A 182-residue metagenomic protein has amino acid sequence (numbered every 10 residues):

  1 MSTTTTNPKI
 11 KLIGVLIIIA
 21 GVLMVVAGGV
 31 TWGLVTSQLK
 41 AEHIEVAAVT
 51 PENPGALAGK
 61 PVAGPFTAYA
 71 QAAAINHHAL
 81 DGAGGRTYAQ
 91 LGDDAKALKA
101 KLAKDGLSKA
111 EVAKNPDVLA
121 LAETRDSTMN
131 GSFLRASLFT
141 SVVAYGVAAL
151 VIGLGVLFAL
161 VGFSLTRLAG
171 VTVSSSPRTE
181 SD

Functional and structural regions predicted by a protein language model:
S2-G14, V142-D182: Juxtamembrane interface at the cytosolic side of transmembrane helices
K9, L16, A20, A48-E52: Hydrophobic alpha-helical transmembrane bundles of multi-pass membrane proteins
V15-G29: Hydrophobic membrane-insertion alpha-helices, especially the h-region of bacterial N-terminal signal peptides
A27-L34, F163-A169: Juxtamembrane cytosolic interface motif at the C-terminal end of transmembrane helices
T31-T50: Alpha-helical transmembrane signal-anchor/signal-peptide segments
Q38, A74, H78, S137 (+1 more regions): Residues that form generic nucleotide/phosphate-binding pockets
A47-M129: Long, solvent-exposed extracytoplasmic domains/loops
P116-L154: Short, aromatic-rich amphipathic segments at membrane interfaces that lie adjacent to a transmembrane helix or signal
